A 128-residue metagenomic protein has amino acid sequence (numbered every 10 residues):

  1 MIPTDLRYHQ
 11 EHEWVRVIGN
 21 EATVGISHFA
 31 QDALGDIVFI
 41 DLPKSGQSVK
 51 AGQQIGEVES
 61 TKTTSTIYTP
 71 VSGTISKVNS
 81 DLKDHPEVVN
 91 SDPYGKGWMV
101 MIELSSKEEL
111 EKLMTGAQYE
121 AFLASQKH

Functional and structural regions predicted by a protein language model:
M1-Q54, S91-K107, K112-H128: Acidic, low-complexity mobile loops and tails
H12, V58, I67, S72-I75: Conserved hydrophobic positions within beta-strands
D32, S45, S72-I75, S80-L82: Short, charged/polar surface micro-motifs in flexible loops or helix N-caps
G52, V58-E59, V78: Residue-level recognition of conserved beta-strand edge/terminus positions
E59-Y68, H85-E87: Short, Lys/Arg- and Gly-enriched loop/turn segments at beta-strand edges
S60, S80, L104: Short, conserved catalytic or interaction motifs in soluble domains
V78-D92: Short, charge-rich, low-complexity interaction segments located in flexible loops at or near secondary-structure
